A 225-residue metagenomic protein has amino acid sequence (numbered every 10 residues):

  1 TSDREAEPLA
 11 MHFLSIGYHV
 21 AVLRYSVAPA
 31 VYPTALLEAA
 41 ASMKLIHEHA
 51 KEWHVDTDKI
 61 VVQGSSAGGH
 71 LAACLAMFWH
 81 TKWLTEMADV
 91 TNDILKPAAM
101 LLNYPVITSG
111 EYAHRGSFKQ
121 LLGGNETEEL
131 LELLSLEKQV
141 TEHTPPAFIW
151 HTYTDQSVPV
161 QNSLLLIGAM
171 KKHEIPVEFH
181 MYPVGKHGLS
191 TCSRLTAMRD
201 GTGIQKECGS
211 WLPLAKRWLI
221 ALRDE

Functional and structural regions predicted by a protein language model:
S2-E5, A21-T57, Q205-E207: Catalytic nucleophile-loop/oxyanion-hole region of alpha/beta-hydrolase and closely related hydrolase-like folds
L14-R24, V61, A99, E178: A fold-wide structural signal in alpha/beta-hydrolase
Y18, Y25-V27, P105, Y182-V184: Active-site loop/turn elements of alpha/beta-hydrolase fold enzymes, especially the short glycine-/histidine-rich
A41-S117, T127, L131-E132: Primarily recognizes the serine-hydrolase "nucleophile elbow" in alpha/beta-hydrolase and SGNH/GDSL folds
S109, T154-V158: Acidic catalytic loop of the alpha/beta-hydrolase fold
L136-T144: Conserved serine/cysteine hydrolase catalytic core
H143, F148-H151, D155: Short beta-strand/loop motif that positions the catalytic acidic residue of the alpha/beta-hydrolase fold
L164-E225: C-terminal catalytic histidine-bearing segment of alpha/beta-hydrolase fold enzymes
